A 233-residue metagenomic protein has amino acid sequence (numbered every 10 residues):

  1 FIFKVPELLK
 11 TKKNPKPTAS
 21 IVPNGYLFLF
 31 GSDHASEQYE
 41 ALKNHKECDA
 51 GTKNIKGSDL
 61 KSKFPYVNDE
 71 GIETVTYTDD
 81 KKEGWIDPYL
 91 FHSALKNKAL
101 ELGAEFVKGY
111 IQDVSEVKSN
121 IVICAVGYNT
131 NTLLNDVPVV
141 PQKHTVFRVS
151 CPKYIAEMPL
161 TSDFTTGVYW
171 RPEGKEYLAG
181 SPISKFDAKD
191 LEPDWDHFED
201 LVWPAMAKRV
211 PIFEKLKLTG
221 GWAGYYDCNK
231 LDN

Functional and structural regions predicted by a protein language model:
F1-K63, G167-V168: Dinucleotide-binding Rossmann-like beta1-alpha1 core, especially the glycine-rich loop that anchors the ADP
F3, K10-T11, P15-G25, V126-N233: Active-site substrate-recognition segment that forms the wall of the catalytic cavity or substrate channel
P23, K56-G57, K108-Y110, G220: Short loop/edge segments at beta-strand edges and connector loops that shape dinucleotide/nucleotide cofactor-binding
L27-G31, Y77-E83, W195-D196: Short beta-strand and adjoining strand-loop segment in the mid-core of the Rossmann-like NAD(P)-dependent dehydrogenase
A35-S36, H92, D113, N129-T132 (+1 more regions): Glycine-rich nucleotide phosphate-binding loop and flanking beta-alpha elements of Rossmann-like dinucleotide-binding
G57-E70, Y177-L178: Mobile beta-alpha loop/short-helix "lid" or hinge segments that flank ligand
F64-I72, E116-S119, C228-N233: A short, glycine/Asx- and small/polar-enriched loop/turn that sits immediately N-terminal to a beta-strand
Y77-V114, S119, A125: Helical element adjacent to the flavin cofactor pocket in flavoenzyme catalytic cores
